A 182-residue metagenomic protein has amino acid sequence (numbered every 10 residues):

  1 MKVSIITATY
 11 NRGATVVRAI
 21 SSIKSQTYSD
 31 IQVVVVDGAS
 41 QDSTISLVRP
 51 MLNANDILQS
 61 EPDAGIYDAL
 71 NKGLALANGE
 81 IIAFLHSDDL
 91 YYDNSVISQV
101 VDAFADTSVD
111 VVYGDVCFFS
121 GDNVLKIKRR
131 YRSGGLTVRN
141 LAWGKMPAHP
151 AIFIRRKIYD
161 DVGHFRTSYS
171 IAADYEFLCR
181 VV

Functional and structural regions predicted by a protein language model:
M1-V182: Nucleotide-sugar donor-binding/catalytic module of glycosyltransferases that assemble extracellular/cell-envelope
